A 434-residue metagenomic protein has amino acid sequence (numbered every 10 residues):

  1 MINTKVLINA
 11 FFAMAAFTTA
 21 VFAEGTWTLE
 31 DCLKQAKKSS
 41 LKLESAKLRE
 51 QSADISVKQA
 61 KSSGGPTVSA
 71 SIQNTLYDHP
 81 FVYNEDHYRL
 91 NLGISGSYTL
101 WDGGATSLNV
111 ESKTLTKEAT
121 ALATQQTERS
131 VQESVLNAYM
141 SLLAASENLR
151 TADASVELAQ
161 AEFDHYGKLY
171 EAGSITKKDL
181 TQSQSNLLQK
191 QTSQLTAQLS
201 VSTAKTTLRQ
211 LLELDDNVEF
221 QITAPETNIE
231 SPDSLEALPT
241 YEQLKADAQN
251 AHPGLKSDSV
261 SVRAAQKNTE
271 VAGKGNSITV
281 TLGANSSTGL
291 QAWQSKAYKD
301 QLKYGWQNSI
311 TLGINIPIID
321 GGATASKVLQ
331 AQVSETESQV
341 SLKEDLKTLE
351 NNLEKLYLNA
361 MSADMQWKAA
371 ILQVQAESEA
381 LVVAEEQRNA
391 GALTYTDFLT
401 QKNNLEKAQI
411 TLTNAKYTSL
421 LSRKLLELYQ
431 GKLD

Functional and structural regions predicted by a protein language model:
M1-F11: Bacterial N-terminal signal peptides that target proteins for export
T18-A20: N-terminal signal peptide c-region/cleavage motif recognized by signal peptidases
F22-S69, D216, I222-R263, L346 (+1 more regions): Bacterial Sec-pathway N-terminal export signals of envelope proteins
E24, S71-Y98, N109, E226-E236 (+3 more regions): Small/polar, glycine/serine/threonine/aspartate-rich low-complexity segments that form flexible
E30, D216, Q409-D434: Acidic, low-complexity, intrinsically disordered peripheral segments
E44-L48, K61-G65, S69, D86 (+8 more regions): Sec/SRP-type N-terminal targeting helices
S130-D247, N359, A363, L405 (+2 more regions): Periplasmic alpha-helical coiled-coil/stalk elements that build and connect Gram-negative outer-membrane
